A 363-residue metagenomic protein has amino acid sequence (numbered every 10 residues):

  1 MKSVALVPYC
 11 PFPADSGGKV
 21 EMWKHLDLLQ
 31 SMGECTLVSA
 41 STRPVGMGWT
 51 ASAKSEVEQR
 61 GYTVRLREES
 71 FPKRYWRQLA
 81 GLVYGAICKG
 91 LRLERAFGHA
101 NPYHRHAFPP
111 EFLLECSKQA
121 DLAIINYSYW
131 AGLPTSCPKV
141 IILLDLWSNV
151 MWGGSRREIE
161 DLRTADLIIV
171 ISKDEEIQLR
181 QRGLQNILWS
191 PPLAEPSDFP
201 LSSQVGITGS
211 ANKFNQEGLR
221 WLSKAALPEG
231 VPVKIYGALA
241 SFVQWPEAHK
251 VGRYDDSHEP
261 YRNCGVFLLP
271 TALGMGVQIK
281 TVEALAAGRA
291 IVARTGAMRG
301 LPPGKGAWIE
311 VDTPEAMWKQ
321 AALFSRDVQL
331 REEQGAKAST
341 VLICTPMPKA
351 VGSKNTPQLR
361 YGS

Functional and structural regions predicted by a protein language model:
E21-M22, Q181, W189-N263: Conserved catalytic-core segment of nucleotide-activated headgroup transferases in glycan assembly
K24-H25, H104-E115, L146-I171: Membrane-proximal helix-turn-helix segments that form the acceptor-binding/catalytic region of lipid-linked
Q78-W130, G154-R157: Conserved nucleotide-sugar donor-binding subdomain of glycosyltransferases
V140-L144, S148, R163-D198: Donor nucleotide-sugar binding/catalytic pocket of nucleotide-sugar-dependent glycosyltransferases
D198, R326-S363: A charged, aromatic-enriched C-terminal amphipathic alpha-helix characteristic of glycosyltransferases across folds
R262-G276, A287-R289: Acidic donor-binding loop of glycosyltransferase active sites
K280-E283, A290-R294: Short hydrophobic beta-strand element within catalytic cores of glycosyltransferases and related nucleotide-activated
G306-E315, L323-V328: Conserved acidic donor-binding segment of nucleotide-sugar-dependent glycosyltransferases
